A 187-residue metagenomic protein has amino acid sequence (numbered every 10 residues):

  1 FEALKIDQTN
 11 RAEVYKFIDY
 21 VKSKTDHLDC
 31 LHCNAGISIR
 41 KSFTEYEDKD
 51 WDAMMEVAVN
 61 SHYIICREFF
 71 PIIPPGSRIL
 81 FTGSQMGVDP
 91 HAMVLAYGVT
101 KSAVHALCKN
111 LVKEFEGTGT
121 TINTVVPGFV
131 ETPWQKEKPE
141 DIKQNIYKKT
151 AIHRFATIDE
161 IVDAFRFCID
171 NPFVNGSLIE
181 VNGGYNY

Functional and structural regions predicted by a protein language model:
S42-F43, E47-D52, Q135, K143-I146: Substrate-binding pocket helix/loop in short-chain dehydrogenase/reductase
Y46, P90-G98, N110: Active-site loop-to-helix junction immediately N-terminal to the catalytic Tyr of the SDR YXXXK motif in Rossmann-fold
C66, T100, C108: Active-site helix of classical SDR
P71, K113-G117: Alpha-helical segment proximal to the catalytic Tyr-Lys
S84: Residue(s) in the substrate-gating loop at a strand-loop-helix junction that position the organic substrate next
E116, T121, N175-G176: Short, small/polar-rich loop/turn modules that mediate ligand/substrate recognition or access, typified
R154-V181, N186: C-terminal substrate-recognition "lid" of short-chain dehydrogenase/reductases
